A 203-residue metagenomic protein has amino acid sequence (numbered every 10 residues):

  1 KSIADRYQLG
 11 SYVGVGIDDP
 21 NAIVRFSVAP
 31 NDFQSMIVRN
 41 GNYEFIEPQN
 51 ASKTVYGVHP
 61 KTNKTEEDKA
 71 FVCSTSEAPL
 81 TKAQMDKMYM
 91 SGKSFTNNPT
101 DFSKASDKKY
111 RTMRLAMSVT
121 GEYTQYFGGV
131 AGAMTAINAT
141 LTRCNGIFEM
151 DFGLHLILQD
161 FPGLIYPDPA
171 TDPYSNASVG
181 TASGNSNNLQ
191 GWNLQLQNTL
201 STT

Functional and structural regions predicted by a protein language model:
K1-V55: N-terminal prosegments of processed precursors
T54-T203: Fold-level signature of zinc-dependent metallopeptidase catalytic domains
